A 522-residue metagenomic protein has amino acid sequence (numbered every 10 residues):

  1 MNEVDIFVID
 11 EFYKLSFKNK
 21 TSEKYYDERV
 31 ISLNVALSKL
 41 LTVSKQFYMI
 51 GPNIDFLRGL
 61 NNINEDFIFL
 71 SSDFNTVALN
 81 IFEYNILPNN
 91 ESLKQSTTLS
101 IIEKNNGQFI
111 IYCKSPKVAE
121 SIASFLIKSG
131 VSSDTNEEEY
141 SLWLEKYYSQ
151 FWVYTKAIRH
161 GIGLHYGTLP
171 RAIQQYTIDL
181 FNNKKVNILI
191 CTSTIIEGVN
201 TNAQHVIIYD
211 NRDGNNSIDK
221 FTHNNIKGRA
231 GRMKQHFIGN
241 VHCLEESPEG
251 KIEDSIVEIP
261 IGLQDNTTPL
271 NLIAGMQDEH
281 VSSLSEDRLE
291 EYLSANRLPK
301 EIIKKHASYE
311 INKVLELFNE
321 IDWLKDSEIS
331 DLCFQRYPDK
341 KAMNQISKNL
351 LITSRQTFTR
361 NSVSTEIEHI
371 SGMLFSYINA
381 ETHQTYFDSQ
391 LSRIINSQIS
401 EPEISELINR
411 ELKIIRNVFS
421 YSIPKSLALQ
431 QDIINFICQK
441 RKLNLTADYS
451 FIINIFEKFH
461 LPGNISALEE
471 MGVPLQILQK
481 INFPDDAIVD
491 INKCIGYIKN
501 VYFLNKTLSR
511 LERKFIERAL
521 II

Functional and structural regions predicted by a protein language model:
M1, I86-T98, I102-I188, A203 (+5 more regions): Conserved C-terminal RecA-like helicase domain
N2-T42: SF2 helicase catalytic motif II
V4-V8, I188-R212, N224, G239-L244: A short beta-strand element within the Helicase C-terminal
I6, D55-I102, E145: Interdomain hinge/linker at the junction between the two RecA-like core domains of SF2 helicases
K14-T21, F56, E197, R232: Residues immediately C-terminal
L41-F47, N53-I54, H205, R212-I259: Conserved segment of the helicase C-terminal RecA-like domain
I68-S72, N89-N90, R229-L324, E328 (+1 more regions): C-terminal helicase lobe
V281-I522: C-terminal accessory/interaction regions of large nucleic acid-associated machines
